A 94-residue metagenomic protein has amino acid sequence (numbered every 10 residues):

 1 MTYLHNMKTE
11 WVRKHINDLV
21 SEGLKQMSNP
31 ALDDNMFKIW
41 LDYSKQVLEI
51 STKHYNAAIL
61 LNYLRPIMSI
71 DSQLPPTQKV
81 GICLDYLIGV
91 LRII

Functional and structural regions predicted by a protein language model:
T2-I94: Charged interaction/catalytic cores of defense and host-pathogen modules
